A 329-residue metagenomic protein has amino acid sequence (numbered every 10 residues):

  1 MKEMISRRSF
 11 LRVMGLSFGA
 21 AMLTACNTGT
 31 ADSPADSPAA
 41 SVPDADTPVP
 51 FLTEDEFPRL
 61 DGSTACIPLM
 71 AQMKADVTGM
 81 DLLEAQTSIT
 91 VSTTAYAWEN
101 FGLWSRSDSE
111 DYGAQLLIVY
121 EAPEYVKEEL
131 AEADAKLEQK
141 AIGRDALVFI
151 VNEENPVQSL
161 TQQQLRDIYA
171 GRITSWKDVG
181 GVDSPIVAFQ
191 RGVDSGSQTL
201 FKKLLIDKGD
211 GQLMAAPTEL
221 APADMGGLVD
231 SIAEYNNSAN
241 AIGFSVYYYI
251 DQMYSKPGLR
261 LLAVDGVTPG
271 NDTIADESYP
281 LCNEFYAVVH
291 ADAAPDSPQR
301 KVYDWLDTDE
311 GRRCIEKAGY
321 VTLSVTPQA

Functional and structural regions predicted by a protein language model:
M1-K2, V119: Intrinsically disordered, low-complexity regions
K2-F18: N-terminal secretory signal peptides and thylakoid transit peptides that target proteins across membranes
T24-A25: C-terminal motif of bacterial Sec signal peptides marking the signal peptidase cleavage site
G29-P34: Bacterial Sec signal peptide processing site at the extreme N-terminus
P38-A329: Exported/periplasmic ABC-transporter solute-binding proteins
